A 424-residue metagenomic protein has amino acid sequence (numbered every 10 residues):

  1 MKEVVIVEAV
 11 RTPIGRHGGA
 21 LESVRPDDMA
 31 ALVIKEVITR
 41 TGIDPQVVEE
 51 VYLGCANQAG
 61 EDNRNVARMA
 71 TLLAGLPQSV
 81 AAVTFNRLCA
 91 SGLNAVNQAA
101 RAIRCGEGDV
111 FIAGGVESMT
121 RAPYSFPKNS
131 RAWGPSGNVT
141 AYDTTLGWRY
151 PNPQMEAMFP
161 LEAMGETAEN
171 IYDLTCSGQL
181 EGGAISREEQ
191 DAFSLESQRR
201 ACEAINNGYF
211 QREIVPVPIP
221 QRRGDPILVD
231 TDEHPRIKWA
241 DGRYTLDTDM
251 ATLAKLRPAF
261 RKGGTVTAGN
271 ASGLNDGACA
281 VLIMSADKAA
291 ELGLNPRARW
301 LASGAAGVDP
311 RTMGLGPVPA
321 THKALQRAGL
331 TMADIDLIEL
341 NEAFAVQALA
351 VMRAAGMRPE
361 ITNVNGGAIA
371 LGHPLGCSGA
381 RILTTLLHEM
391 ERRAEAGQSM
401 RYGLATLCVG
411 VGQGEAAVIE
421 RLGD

Functional and structural regions predicted by a protein language model:
M1-A70, A74, A81, T167-S186 (+5 more regions): Conserved active-site "lid/cap" helical segment
M1-V24, E36, L146, P151 (+6 more regions): Condensing-enzyme catalytic core mediating Claisen C-C bond formation in acyl metabolism
R11, S23-D27, A31-L32, E181-A184 (+3 more regions): N-terminal extracellular/periplasmic Venus flytrap/periplasmic-binding protein-like
V24, C55-F111, Y142-G147, M158-E166 (+4 more regions): Conserved catalytic cysteine-centered active-site region of acyl-thioester-dependent Claisen-condensing enzymes
F85-E117, L174-T175, Q179, G183-Y209 (+4 more regions): Active-site-proximal alpha-helical scaffold in enzymes
V110-L174, L180-E181: Flexible glycine-/small-residue-enriched beta->alpha junction loops that bind anionic phosphate/pyrophosphate groups
E169, P220-R223, L301-A370: Active-site pocket-lining segment
